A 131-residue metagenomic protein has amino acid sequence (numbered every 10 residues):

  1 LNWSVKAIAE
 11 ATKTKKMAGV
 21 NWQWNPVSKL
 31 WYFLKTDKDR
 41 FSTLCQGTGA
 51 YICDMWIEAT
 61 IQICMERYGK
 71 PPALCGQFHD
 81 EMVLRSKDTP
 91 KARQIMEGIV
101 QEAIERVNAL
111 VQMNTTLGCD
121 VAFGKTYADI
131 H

Functional and structural regions predicted by a protein language model:
L1-H131: Conserved catalytic core of nucleotide polymerization and phosphodiester-bond processing enzymes
